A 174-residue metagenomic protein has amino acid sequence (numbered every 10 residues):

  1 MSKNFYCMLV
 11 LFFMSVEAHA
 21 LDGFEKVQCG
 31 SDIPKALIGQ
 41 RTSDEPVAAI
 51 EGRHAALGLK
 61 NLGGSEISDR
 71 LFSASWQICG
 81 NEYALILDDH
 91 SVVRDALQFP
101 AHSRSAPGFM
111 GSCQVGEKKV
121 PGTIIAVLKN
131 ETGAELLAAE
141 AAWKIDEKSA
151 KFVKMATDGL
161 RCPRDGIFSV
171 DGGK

Functional and structural regions predicted by a protein language model:
S2-L9: Sec-dependent signal peptide recognition, specifically the positively charged N-region followed immediately by
C7, A18-A20: Small-side-chain structural scaffolding
L9-V10, A138: A ubiquitous, low-specificity "background" feature that marks scattered single residues across proteins without
F13-E17: N-terminal signal peptide c-region/cleavage motif recognized by signal peptidases
A20-K174: Exposed acidic/polar residues on beta-strands and adjacent loops within beta-sheet cores, strongest in beta-propeller
